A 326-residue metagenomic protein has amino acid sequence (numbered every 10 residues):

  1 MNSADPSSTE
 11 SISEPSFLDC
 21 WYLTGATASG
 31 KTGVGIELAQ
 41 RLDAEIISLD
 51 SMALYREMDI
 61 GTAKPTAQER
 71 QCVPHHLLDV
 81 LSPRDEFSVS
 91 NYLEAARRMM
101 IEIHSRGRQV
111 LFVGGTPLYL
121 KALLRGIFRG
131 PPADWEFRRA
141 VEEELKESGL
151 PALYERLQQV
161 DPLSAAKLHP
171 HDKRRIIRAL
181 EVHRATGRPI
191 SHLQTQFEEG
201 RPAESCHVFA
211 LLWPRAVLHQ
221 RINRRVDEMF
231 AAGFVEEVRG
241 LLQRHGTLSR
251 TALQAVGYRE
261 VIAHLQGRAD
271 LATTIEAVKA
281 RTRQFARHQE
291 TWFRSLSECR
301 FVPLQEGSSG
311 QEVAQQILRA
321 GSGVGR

Functional and structural regions predicted by a protein language model:
M1-R326: Phosphate/pyrophosphate-binding catalytic cores of soluble transferases and nucleic-acid-acting enzymes
